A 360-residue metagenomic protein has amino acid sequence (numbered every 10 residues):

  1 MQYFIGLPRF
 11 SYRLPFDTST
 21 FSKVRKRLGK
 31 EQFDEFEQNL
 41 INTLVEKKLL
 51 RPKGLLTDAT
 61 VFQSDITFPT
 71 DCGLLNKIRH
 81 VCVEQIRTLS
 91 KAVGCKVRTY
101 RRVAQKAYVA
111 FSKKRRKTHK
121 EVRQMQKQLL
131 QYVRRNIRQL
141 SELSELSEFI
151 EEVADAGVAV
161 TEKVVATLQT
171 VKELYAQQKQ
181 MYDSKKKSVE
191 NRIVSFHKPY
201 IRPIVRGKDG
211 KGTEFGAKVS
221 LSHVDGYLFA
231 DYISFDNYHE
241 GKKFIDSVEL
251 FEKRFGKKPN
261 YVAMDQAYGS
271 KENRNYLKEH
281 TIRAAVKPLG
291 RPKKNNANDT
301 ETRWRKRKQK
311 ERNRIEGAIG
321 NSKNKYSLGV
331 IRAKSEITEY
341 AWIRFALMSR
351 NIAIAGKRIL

Functional and structural regions predicted by a protein language model:
Q2-S22, A284-P288, P292-T300: Phosphate-backbone recognition surface of nucleic-acid-processing proteins
Y3-I5, K208-R254: Electropositive, glycine- and tryptophan-enriched low-complexity nucleic-acid-binding patches
L7-K198: Active-site- or DNA-interface-adjacent structural scaffold in DNA-acting proteins
D17-F21, K53-Q63, L221, F244 (+4 more regions): Short, conserved catalytic/metal-binding motifs centered on acidic residues
F196-G210: Flexible, glycine/threonine-enriched loop-and-boundary segments that flank and lead into catalytic domains of large
K198, A217-V219, H223-D225, D231-N237 (+7 more regions): Active-site proximal loops enriched in glycine and acidic residues that flank catalytic Cys/His/Asp and coordinate
R206-G210, Y232-H239, K306-K310, K334-T338: Short, contiguous acidic/charged loop-to-helix segments that flank catalytic cores in large enzymes
Q266-E336: Helix-centered, glycine/charged polyanion-binding patches within enzymatic domains that contact phosphate-containing
